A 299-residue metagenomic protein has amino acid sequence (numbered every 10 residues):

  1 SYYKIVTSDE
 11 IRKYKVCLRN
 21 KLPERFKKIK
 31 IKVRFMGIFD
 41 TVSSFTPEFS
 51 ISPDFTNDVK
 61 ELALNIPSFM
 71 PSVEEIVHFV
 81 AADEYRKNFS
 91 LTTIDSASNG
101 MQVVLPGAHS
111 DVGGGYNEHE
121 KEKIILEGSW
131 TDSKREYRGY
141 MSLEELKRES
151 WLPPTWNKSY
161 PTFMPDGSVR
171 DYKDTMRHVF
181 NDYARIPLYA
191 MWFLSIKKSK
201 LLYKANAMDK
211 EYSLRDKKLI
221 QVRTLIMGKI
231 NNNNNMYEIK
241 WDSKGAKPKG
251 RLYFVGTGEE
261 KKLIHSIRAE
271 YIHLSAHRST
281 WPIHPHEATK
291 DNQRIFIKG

Functional and structural regions predicted by a protein language model:
S1-G299: Active-site- or binding-pocket-proximal scaffold segments within functional domains
